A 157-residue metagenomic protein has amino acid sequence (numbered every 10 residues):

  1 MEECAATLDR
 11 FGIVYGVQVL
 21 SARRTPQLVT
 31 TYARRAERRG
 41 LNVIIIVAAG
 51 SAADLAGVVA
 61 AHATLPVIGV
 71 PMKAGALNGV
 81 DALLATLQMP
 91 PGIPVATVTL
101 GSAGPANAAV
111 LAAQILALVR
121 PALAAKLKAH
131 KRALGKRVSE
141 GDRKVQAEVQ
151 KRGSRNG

Functional and structural regions predicted by a protein language model:
M1-E2, P26-L28, S51-V58, L77-V80 (+1 more regions): Short glycine/serine/threonine-rich phosphate/pyrophosphate-binding segments that cradle anionic phosphate groups
M1-R24: Glycine-rich phosphate/diphosphate-binding loop of Rossmann-like nucleotide-binding domains
E3-R10, A33-R34, A61-T64, A113-I115: Short, solvent-exposed amphipathic alpha-helical segments in soluble enzyme and RNA/protein-processing domains
C4, G16, V80-G157: C-terminal binding/interaction regions
F11-V14, R39-N42, A63-V67, P90-V95 (+1 more regions): Short coil/turn connectors at secondary-structure junctions
V19-S21, A48, V70-K73, A96-T99: Short beta->alpha connector loops at strand-helix junctions that form conserved, small/polar/Pro-enriched
R23-R34: Structural motif
Y32-G75: Glycine-rich phosphate-binding loop
